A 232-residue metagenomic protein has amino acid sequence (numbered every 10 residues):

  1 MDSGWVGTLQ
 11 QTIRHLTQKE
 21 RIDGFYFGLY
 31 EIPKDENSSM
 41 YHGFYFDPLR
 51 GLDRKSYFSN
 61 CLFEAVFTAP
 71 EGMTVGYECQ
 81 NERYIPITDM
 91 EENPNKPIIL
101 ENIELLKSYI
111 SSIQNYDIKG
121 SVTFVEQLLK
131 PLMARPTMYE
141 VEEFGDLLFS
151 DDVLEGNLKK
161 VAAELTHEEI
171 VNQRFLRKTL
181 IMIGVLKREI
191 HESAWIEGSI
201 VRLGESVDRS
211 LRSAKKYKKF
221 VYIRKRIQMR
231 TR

Functional and structural regions predicted by a protein language model:
M1-R232: Long, low-complexity, Lys/Arg-enriched
